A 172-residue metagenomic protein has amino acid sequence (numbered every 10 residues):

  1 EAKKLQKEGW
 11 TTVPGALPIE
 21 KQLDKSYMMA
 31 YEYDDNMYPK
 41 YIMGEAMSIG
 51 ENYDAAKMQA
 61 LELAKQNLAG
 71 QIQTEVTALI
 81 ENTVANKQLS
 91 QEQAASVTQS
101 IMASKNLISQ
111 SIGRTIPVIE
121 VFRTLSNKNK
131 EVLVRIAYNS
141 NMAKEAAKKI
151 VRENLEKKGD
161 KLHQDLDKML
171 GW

Functional and structural regions predicted by a protein language model:
E1-W172: Domain-level marker for long, solvent-exposed, non-transmembrane regions
